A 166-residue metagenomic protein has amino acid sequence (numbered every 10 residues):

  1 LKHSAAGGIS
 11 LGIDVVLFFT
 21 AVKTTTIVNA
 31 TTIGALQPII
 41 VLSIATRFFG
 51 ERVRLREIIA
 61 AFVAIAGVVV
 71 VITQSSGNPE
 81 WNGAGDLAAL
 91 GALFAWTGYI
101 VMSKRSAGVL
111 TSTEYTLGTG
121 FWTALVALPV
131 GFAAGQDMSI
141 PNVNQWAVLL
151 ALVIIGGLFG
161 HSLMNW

Functional and structural regions predicted by a protein language model:
L1, T26-T32, G98-T123: Juxtamembrane helix-loop-helix junctions in multi-pass membrane proteins
L1, V63-E80, W122-Q145: Membrane-interface helix-cap regions at the ends of transmembrane helices in multi-pass membrane proteins
L1-K2, R52-I58, T111-S112, N142: Membrane-helix interface segments
A5-T24, S43-I44, V70, L87-M102 (+1 more regions): Hydrophobic alpha-helical transmembrane segments of multi-pass membrane transport proteins, especially secondary
A6, I33-L36, R56-I59, A84 (+2 more regions): Hydrophobic core positions of alpha-helical segments in small-molecule transporters and transporter systems
I13, I33-R47, F62-V63, W122-A127 (+3 more regions): Alpha-helical transmembrane segments of compact multi-pass small-molecule transporters, enriched in specific families
A21, R47-V53, S106, Y115 (+1 more regions): Hydrophobic/aromatic residues within transmembrane alpha-helices of multi-pass small-molecule transporters
I44, V53-S75, L93, L125-A127 (+1 more regions): Hydrophobic transmembrane alpha-helices of multi-pass small-molecule transport proteins
